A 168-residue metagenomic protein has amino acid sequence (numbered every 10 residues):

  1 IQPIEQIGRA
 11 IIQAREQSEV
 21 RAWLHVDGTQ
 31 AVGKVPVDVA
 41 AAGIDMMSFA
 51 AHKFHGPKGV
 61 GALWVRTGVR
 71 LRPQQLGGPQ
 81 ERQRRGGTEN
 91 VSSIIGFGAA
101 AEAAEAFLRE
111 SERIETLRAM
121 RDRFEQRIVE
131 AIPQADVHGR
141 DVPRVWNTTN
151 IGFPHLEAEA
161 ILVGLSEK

Functional and structural regions predicted by a protein language model:
I1-K168: Pyridoxal 5′-phosphate
